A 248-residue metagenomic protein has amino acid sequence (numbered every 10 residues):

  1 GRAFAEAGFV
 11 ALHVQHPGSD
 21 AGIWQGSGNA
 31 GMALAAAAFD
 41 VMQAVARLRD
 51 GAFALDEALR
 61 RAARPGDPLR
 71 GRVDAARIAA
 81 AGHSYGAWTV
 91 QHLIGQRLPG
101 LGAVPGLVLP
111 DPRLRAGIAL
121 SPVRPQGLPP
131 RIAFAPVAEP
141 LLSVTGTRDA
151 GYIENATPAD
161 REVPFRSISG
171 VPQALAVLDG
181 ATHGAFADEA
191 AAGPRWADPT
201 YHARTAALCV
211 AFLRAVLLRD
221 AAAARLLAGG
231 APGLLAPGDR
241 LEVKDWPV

Functional and structural regions predicted by a protein language model:
G1-Q15, A21: Short amphipathic alpha-helix adjacent to the substrate-entry channel of hydrolases
G18-D20, R124, T182: Alpha/beta-hydrolase active-site loop signature
G28-A75, H92: Alpha/beta-hydrolase active-site loop
E57-D74, P99-P112, A221-A222, L226-G229 (+1 more regions): Short mixed-charge
R77-A79, I118: Residue in the alpha/beta-hydrolase core beta-strand immediately N-terminal to the catalytic nucleophile
G82-G86, V90: Gly/Ala-rich beta-loop-alpha elbow adjacent to hydrolase catalytic centers
A103-G180: The feature captures the conserved acid-bearing segment of alpha/beta-hydrolase catalytic domains
D179-T182, D188-V248: Alpha/beta-hydrolase-fold serine-hydrolase catalytic core, especially in secreted/extracellular enzymes
